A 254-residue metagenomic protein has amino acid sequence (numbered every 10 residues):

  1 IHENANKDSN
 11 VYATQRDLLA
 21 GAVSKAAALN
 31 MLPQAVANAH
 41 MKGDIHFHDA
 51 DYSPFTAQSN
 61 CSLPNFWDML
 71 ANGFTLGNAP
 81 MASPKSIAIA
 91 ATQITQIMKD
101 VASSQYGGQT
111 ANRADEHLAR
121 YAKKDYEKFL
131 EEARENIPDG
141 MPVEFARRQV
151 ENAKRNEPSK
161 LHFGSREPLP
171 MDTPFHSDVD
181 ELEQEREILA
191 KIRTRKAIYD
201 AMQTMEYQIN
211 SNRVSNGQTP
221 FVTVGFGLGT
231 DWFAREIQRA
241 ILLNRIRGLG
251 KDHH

Functional and structural regions predicted by a protein language model:
I1-H254: Catalytic alpha/beta active-site cores
